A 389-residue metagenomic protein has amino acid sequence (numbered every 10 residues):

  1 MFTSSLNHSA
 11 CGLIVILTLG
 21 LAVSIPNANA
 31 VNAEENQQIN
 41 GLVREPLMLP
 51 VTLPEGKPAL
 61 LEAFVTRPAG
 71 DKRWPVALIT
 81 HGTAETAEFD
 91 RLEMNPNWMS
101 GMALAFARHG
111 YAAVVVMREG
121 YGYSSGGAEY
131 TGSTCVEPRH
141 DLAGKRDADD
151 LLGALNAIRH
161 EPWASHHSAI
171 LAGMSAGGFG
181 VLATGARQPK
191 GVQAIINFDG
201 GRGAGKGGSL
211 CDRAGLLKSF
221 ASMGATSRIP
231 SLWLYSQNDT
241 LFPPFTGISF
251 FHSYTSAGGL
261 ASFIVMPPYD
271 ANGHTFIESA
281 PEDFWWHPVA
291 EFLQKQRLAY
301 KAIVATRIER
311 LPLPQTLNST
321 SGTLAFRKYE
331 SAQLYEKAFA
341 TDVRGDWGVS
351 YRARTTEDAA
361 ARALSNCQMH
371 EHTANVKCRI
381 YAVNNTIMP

Functional and structural regions predicted by a protein language model:
V31-D71: N-terminal cap/lid segment of alpha/beta-hydrolase-fold proteins
K72-W74, G82-S125, A204-G205, T240-P243: Short substrate-entry loop that stabilizes the transition state in hydrolases
S133-P162: Alpha/beta-hydrolase active-site loop
W163-S175: Alpha/beta-hydrolase fold nucleophile elbow
G173-A183: Glycine-rich nucleophile elbow surrounding the catalytic serine of serine-hydrolase chemistry
A194, D199-S262: The feature captures the conserved acid-bearing segment of alpha/beta-hydrolase catalytic domains
P230, Y300-P389: Secreted/extracellular ectodomain signature
T255-L311: C-terminal catalytic histidine-bearing segment of alpha/beta-hydrolase fold enzymes
